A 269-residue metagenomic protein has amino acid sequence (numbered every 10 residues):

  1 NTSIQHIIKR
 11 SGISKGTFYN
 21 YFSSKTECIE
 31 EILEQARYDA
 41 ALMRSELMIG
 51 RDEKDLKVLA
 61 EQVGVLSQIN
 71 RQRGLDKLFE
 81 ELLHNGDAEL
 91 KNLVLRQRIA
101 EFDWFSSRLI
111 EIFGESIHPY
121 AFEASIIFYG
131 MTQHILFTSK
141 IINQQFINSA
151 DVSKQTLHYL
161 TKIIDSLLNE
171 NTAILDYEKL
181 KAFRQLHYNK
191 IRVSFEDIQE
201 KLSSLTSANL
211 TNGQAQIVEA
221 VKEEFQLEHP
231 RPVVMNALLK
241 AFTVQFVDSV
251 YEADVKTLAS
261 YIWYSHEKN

Functional and structural regions predicted by a protein language model:
I13-F22: Short hydrophobic/aromatic patch on the recognition helix
Y21-S45, I49: An amphipathic alpha-helix adjacent to DNA-recognition modules
E31, S45-Q72, F128: Hydrophobic alpha-helical connector segments
K57-E80, T161-N169: Helical hydrophobic small-molecule/effector-binding pocket
R71-W104, A182-N189: Short secondary-structure transition hinges
A88-F113, P119-I126, K154-K162: Amphipathic alpha-helical packing segments from all-alpha helical-bundle domains
H118-K140, L238: Hydrophobic alpha-helical segments that form the core of small-molecule binding pockets and/or dimer interfaces
S166-N269: Charged, low-complexity intrinsically disordered regulatory/assembly segments
